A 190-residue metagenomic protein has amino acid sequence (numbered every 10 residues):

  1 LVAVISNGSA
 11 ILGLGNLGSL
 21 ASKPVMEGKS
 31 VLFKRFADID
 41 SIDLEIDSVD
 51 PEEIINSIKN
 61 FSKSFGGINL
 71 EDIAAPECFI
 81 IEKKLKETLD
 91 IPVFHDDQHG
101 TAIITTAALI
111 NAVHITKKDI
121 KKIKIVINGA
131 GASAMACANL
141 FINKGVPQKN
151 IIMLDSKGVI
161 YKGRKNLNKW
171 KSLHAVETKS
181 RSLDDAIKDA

Functional and structural regions predicted by a protein language model:
L1-V93: N-terminal ligand-binding/catalytic initiation module
L12, L17-A37, L89, H95 (+1 more regions): Glycine-rich phosphate/diphosphate-binding loop of Rossmann-like nucleotide-binding domains
D47-S48, H99-A102: Conserved, well-structured ligand/cofactor-binding cores
A74-A75, H99-G100, G158: Short, glycine/acidic-enriched loop or turn micro-motifs at the edges of active sites
A190: An anion/phosphate-binding loop that grips the pyrophosphate of nucleotide cofactors and donors
